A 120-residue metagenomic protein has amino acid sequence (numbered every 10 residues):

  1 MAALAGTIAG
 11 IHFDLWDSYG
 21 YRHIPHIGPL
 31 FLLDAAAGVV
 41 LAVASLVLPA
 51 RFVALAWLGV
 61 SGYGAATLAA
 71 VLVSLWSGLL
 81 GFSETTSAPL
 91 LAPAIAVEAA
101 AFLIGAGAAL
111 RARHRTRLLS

Functional and structural regions predicted by a protein language model:
M1-S120: Membrane-interface extramembranous regions
